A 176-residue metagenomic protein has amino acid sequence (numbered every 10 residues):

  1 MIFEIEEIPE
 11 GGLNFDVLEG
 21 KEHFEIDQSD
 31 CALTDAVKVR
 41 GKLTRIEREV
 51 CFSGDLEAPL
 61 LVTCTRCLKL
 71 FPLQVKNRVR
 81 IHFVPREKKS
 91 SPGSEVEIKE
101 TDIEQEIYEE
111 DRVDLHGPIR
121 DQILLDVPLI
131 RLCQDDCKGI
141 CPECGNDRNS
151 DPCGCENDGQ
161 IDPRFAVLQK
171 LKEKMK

Functional and structural regions predicted by a protein language model:
M1-K176: Structured interface patches
